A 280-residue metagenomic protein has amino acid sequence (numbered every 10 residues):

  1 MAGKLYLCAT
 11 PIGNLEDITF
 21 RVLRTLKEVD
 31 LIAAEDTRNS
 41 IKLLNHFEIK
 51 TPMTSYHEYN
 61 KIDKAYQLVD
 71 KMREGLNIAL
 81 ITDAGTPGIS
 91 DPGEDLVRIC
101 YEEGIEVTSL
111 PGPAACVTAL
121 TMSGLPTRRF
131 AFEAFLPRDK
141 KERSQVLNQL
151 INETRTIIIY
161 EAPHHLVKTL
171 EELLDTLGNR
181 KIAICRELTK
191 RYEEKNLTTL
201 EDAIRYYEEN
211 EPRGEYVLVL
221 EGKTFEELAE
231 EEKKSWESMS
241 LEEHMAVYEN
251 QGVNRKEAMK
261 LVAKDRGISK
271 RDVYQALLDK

Functional and structural regions predicted by a protein language model:
M1-Y59: Glycine-rich, flexible N-terminal cofactor/catalytic loop recognition
A2, T156, P163-K280: A contiguous loop/helix-start segment that scaffolds small-molecule binding in enzyme catalytic cores
G3-L5, E74-A79, R155-T156: Loop/turn-to-beta-strand initiation segments
I12-G13, D83-P87, P163-H165, K223-F225: Short glycine-rich anion-binding loops that position phosphate/pyrophosphate groups of nucleotides and phosphorylated
L26-I32, G104-T108, T156-I157: Short active-site oxyanion
T54-I62, L136-D139: Conserved helicase motor
P92-E94, R255: Glycine-centered tight-turn and secondary-structure capping sites
D95-E153: Class I SAM-dependent methyltransferase SAM-binding "motif I" and its flanking Rossmann-like core
